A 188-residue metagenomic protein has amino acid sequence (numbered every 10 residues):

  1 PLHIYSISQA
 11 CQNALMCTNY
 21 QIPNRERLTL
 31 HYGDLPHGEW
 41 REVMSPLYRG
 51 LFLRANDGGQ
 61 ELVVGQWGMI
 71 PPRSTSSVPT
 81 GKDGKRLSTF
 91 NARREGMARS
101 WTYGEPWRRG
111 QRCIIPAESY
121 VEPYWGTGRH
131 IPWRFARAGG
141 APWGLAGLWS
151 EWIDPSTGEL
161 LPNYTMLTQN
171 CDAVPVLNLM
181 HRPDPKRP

Functional and structural regions predicted by a protein language model:
L2-P188: Short linear sequence motif anchored by a di-proline
